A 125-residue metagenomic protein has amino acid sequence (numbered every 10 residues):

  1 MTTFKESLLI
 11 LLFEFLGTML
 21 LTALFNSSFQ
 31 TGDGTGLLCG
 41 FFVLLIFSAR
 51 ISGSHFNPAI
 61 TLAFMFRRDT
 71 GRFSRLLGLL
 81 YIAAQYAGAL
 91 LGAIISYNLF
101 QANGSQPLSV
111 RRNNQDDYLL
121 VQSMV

Functional and structural regions predicted by a protein language model:
M1-V125: Membrane-interface helix-loop junctions and terminal tails of multi-pass membrane proteins
